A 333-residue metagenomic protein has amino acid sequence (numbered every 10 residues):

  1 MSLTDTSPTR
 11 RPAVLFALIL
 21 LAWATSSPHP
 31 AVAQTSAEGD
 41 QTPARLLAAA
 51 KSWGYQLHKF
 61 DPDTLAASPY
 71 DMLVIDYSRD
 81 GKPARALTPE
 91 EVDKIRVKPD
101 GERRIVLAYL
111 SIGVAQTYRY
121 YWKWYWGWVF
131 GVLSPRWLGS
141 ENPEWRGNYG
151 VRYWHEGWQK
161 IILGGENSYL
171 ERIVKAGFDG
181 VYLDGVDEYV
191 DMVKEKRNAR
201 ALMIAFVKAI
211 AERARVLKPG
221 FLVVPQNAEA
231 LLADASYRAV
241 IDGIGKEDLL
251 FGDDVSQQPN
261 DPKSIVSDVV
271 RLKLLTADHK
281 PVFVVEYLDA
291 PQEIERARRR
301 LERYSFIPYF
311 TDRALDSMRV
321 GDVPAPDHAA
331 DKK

Functional and structural regions predicted by a protein language model:
S2-L15: Bacterial N-terminal signal peptides that target proteins for export
T9-R10, P28, R103, W145: Short, intrinsically disordered low-complexity segments
L15-S27: Bacterial N-terminal signal peptides
S26-Q34: Signal peptide processing junction and immediate N-terminal pro/mature segment of secreted/exported proteins
Q34-K333: Glycan-processing catalytic domains of CAZymes
